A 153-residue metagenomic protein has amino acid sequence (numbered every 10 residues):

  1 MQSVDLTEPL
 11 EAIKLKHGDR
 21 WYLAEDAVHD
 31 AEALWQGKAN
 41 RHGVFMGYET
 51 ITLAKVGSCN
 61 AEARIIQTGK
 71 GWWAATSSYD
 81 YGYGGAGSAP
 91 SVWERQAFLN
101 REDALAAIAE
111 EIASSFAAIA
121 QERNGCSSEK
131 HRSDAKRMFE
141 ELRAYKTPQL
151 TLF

Functional and structural regions predicted by a protein language model:
M1-N60, K136-F153: Negatively charged, low-complexity tracts enriched in Asp/Glu with abundant Ser/Thr
V4, L99, D103, A107 (+2 more regions): Alpha-helix boundary/N-cap detector
N60-Q67: Short amphipathic beta-strand and strand-loop transition segments with alternating hydrophobic
A74-T76: Beta-strand signatures of extracellular beta-sandwich domains
S78-S114: A short, exposed loop/beta-hairpin motif centered on an aromatic-Gly-Thr core
A109-C126: Short arginine-rich
Q121-Y145: Intrinsically disordered, low-complexity charged/polar segments
